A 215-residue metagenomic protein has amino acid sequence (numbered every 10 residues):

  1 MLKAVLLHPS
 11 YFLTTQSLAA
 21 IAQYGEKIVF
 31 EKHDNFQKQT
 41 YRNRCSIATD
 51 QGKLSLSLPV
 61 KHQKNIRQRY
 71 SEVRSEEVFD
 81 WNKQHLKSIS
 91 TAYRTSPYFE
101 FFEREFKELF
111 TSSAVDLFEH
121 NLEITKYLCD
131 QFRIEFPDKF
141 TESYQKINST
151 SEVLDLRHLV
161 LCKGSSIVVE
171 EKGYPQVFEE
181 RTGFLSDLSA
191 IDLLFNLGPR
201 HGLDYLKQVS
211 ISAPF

Functional and structural regions predicted by a protein language model:
M1-F215: Residues lining hydrophobic/aromatic ligand-binding pockets adjacent to catalytic sites
